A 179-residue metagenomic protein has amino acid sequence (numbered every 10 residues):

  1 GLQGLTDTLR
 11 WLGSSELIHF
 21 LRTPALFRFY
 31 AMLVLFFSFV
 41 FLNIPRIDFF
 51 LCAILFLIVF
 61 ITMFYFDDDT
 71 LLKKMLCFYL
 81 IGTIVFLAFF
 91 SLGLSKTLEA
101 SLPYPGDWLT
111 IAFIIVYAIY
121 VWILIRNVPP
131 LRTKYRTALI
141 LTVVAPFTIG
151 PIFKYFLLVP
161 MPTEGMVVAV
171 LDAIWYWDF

Functional and structural regions predicted by a protein language model:
G1-P45, M63-F179: Flexible extramembrane loops and terminal tails that flank transmembrane helices in small membrane-associated subunits
I47-I54: Short, aromatic-rich membrane-interface segments at the entry and exit of alpha-helical transmembrane domains
I54-M63: Hydrophobic transmembrane alpha-helices of multi-pass, membrane-embedded glycosylation machinery
